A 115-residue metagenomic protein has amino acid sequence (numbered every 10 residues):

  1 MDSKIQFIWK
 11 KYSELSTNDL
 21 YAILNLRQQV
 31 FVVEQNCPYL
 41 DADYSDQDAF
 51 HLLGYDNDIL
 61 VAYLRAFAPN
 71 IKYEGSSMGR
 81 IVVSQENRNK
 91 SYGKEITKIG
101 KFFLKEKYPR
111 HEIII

Functional and structural regions predicted by a protein language model:
D2-L40, D46-D48, D56-I59: Short amphipathic alpha-helix that is part of the acyltransferase structural core
Y12-S13, S84-E86: Short histidine-centered catalytic/ligand-binding loop motif
L53, I59-P69, G75-S77, V82: Conserved beta-strand in the GNAT
P69-M78, R88, K107-H111: A conserved beta-turn-beta hairpin within the catalytic core of GNAT-like acetyltransferases that forms part
R80, K94, E112: Metal-centered catalytic cores of metalloenzymes
V83, N89-F103: Conserved acetyl-CoA-binding loop-helix of GNAT-fold acetyltransferases
T97, L104-I115: Conserved GNAT acetyl-CoA-binding A-motif
